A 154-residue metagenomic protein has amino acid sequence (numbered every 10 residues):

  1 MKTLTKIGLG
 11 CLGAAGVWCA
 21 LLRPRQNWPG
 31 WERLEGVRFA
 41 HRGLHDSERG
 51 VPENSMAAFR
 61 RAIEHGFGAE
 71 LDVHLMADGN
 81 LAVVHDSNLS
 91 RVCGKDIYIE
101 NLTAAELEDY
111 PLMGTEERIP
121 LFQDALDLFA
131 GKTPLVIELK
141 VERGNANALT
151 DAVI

Functional and structural regions predicted by a protein language model:
K2-I154: Phosphate-group recognition and catalysis centered on beta-loop-alpha active-site segments
